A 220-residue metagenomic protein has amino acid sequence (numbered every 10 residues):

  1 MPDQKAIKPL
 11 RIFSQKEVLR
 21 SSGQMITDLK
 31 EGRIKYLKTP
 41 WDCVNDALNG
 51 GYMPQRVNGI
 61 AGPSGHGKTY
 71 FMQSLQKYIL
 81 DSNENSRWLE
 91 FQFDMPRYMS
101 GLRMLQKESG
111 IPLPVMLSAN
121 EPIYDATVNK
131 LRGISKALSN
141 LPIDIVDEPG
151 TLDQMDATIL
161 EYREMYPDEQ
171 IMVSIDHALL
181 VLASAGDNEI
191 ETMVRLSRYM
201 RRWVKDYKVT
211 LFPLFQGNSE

Functional and structural regions predicted by a protein language model:
M1-I7: Accessory, often N-terminal, substrate/partner-engagement and coupling regions that sit outside the core NTP/cofactor
I7-I111: The Walker A/P-loop phosphate-binding site
D81, T192-G217: Substrate-engagement module of ASCE P-loop NTPases
S82-E169, A183: Cytosolic-facing regulatory segments adjacent to core modules
A178: Conserved Walker B
L182-E189: Conserved ATPase-coupling elements of RecA-like P-loop NTPase cores
